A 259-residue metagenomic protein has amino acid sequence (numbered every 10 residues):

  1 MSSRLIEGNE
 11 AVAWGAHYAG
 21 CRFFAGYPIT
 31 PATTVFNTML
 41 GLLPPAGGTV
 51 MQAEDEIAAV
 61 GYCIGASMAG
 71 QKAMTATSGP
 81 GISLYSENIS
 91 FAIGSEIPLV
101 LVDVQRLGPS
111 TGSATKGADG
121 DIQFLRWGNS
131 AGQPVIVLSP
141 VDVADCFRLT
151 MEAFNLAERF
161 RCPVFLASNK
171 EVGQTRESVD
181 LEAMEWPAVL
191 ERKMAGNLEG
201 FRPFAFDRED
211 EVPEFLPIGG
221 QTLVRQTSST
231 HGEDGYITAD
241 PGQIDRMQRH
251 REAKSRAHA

Functional and structural regions predicted by a protein language model:
M1-S130, P134: Thiamine diphosphate
S2-N9, F154, E158-A259: Flexible, low-complexity linker and terminal segments
A11, T34, E87, D145-R148 (+3 more regions): Generic recognition of stable, solvent-exposed alpha-helical segments in well-folded globular domains
W14, Y18, R22, N37 (+2 more regions): A broad, structural surface signal
T30, P80-G81, V104-L107, D142-A144 (+3 more regions): Short, glycine-/Ser/Thr-/acidic-enriched flexible segments
Y62, R148, R176-E177: Short, solvent-exposed polar/charged micro-motifs at secondary-structure junctions
G94, T111, A153, D180-L181: Short basic, glycine-rich beta-strand/loop surfaces that mediate nucleic-acid
K116-N169, E191-G196: Conserved thiamine diphosphate
